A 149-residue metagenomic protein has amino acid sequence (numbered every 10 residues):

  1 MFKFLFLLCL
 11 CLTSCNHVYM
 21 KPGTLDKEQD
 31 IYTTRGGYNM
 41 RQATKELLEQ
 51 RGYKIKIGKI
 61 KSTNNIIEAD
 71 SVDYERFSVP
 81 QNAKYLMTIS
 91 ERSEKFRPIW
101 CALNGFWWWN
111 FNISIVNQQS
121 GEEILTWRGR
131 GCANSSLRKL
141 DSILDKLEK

Functional and structural regions predicted by a protein language model:
M1-N16: Sec-dependent bacterial lipoprotein signal peptides
F2, K54, G121-E122: Short helix C-cap/helix-to-loop transition motifs enriched in small/turn-promoting residues
S14-I66: A structural "domain/chain start" motif
C15, E46-E49, Y74-R76, I99-C101 (+1 more regions): Functionally engaged cysteine thiol sites
N16-K27, L47, E122-K149: C-terminal/domain-edge helix-coil "capping" segments
T34-R41, N104-F106, C132-L140: Solvent-exposed, acidic/flexible segments
L48-G52, S93, Q119, L147: Sec/Tat-exported extracytoplasmic proteins
K61-R130: Surface-exposed short loop/turn segments
